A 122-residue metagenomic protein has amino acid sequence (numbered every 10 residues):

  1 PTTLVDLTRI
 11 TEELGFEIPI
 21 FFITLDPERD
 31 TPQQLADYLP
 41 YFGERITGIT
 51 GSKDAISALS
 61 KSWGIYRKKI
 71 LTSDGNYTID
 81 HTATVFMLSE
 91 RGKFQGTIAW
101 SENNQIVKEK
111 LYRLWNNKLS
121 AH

Functional and structural regions predicted by a protein language model:
P1-Q34: Membrane-embedded segments
R9-E13, P40, E44-T47, K61-I65 (+3 more regions): Sec-exported extracytoplasmic/periplasmic mature domains
F21, A36-T82: Short, internal strand/loop/helix patches that form the active-site neighborhood or redox-interaction surface
I23-L25, G51, E90: Cofactor-binding loop segments of dinucleotide-utilizing enzymes, especially the Rossmann-like FAD- and NAD(P)+-binding
T24-L25, R45-I46, G96: Second-shell loop/turn segments in exported
D26-D30, A55-I56, K93-F94: Solvent-exposed loop/turn segments at secondary-structure junctions within structured extracellular/periplasmic domains
Q33, S57-A58, Q105, E109: Alpha-helical elements of the RecA-like P-loop NTPase motor core of helicases
S73-H122: Thiol-/selenol-based redox modules, centered on thioredoxin-like and closely related oxidoreductase domains
